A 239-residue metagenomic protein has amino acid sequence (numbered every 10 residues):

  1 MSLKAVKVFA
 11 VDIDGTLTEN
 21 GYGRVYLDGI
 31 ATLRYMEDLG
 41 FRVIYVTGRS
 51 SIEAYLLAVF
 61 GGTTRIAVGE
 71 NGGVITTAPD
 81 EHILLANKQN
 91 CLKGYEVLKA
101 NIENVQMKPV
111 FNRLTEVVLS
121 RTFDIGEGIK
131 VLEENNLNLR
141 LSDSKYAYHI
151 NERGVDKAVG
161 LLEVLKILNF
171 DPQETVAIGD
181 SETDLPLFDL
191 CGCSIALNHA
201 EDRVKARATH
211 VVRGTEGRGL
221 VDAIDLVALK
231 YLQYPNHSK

Functional and structural regions predicted by a protein language model:
M1-V11, I167-F170, K239: Non-catalytic pre-domain segments flanking phosphatase-related domains
A5-G23, F188: Asp-based phosphoryl-transfer active-site loop
N20, R24-F111: Active-site phosphate-binding/coordination module
Y95-C191, H199, R203-R207: Conserved acidic, metal-coordinating active-site core of Asp-based, Mg2+-dependent phosphoryl-transfer enzymes
L190, I195-K239: Asp-based, Mg2+/Mn2+-dependent phosphohydrolase catalytic module
